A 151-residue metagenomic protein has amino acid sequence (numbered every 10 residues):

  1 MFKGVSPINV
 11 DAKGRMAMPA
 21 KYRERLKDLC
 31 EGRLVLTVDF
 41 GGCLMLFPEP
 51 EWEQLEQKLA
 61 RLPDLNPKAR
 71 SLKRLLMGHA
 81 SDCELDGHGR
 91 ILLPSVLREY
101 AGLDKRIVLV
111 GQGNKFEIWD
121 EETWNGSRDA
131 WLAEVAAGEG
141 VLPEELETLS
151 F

Functional and structural regions predicted by a protein language model:
F2-L44, E49-P50: A positional/architectural concept
G14-M18, F47, G89-L93, L97 (+1 more regions): Short, structured motif recognition centered on aromatic/hydrophobic residues
R25, Q54-L55, W124-R128: Short, charged/polar, Gly/Pro-enriched secondary-structure boundary elements
D28-C43, A80, G102-W119: A short beta-strand-loop micro-motif that forms or neighbors metal/cofactor- and ligand-binding patches at active-site
E49-C83: Helix-adjacent hinge/juxtasegments
S81-R90, S95-D104: Beta-rich strand-turn-strand
G111-A137: C-terminal end-helix/capping segment
L132-F151: Acidic/histidine-enriched, glycine/proline-rich intrinsically disordered or flexible terminal extensions
